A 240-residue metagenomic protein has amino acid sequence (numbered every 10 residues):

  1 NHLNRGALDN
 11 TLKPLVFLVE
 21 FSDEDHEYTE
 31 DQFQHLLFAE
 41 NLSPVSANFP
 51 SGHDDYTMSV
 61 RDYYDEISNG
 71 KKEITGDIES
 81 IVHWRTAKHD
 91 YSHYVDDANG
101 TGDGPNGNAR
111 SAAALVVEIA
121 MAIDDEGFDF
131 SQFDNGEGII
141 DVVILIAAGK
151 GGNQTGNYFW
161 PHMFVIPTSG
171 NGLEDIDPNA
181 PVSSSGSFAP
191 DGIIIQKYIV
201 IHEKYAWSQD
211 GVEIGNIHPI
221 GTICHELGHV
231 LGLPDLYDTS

Functional and structural regions predicted by a protein language model:
N1-S240: Active-site-proximal segment of zinc-dependent metalloprotease catalytic domains
